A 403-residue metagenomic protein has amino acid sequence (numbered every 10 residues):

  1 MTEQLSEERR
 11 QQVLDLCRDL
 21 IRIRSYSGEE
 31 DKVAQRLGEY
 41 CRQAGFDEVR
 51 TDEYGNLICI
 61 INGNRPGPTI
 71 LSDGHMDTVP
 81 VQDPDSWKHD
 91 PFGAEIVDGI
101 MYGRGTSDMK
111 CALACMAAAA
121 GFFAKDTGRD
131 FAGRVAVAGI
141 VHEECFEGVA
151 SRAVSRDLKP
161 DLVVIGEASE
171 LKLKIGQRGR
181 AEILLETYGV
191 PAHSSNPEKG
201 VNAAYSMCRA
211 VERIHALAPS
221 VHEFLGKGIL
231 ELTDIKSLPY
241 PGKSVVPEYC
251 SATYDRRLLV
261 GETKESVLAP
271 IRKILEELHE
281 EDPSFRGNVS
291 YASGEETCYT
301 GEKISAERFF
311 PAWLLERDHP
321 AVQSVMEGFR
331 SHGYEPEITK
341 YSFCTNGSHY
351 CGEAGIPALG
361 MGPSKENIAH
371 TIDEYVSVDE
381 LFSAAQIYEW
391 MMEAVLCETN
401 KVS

Functional and structural regions predicted by a protein language model:
M1-Q82, Y249-T253, V267-P270: N-terminal helical capping/dimerization or prosegment-like subdomains of hydrolases acting on amide or phosphate bonds
E8, L184-S403: Metal-dependent amide/peptide-bond hydrolase catalytic core, centered on the "pita-bread" metallohydrolase fold
V49, C59, A94-I96, L232-I235 (+1 more regions): A structural signal for short hydrophobic beta-strand segments in well-ordered beta-sheet cores
G67-A136, V378: Active-site metal-coordination/substrate-binding segment of hydrolases, especially metallo-dependent peptidases
I70-S72, A138, L162-V164, P283 (+2 more regions): Hydrophobic/aromatic beta-strand patches that form the interior of the parallel beta-sheet core in alpha/beta enzyme
V81-V97, I175-E186, S324-E327: Acidic-glycine-rich active-site phosphate/pyrophosphate-binding loop
M109-Q177, E182, N400-V402: Acidic/histidine-rich catalytic neighborhood of metal-dependent amide-processing enzymes
